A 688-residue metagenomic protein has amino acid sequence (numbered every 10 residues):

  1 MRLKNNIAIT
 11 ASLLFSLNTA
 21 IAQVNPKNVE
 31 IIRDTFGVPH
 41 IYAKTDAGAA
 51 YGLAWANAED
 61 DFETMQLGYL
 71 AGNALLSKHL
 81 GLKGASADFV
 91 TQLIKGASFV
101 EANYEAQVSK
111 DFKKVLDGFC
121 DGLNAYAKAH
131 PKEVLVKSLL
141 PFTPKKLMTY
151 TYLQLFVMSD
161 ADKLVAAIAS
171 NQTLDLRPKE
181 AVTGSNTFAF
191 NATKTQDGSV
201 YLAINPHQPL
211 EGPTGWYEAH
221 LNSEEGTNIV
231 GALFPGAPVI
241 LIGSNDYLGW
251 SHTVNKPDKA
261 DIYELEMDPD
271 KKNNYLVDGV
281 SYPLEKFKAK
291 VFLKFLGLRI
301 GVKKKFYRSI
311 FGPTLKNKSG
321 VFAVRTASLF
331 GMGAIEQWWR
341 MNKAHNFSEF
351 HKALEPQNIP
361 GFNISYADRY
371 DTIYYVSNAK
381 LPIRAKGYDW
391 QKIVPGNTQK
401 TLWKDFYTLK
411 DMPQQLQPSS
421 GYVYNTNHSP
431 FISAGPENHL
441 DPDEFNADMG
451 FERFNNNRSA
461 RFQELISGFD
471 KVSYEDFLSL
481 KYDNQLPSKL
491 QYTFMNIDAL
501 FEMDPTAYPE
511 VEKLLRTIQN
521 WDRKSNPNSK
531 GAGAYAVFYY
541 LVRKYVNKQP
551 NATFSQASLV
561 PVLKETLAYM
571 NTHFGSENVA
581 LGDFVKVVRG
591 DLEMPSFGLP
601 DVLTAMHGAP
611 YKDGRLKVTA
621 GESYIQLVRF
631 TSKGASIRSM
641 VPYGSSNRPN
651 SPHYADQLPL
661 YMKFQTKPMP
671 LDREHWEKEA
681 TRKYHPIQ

Functional and structural regions predicted by a protein language model:
M1-V24: Bacterial Sec-dependent N-terminal signal peptides
Q23-M495, D504-A507, R516-Q688: C-terminal/peripheral segments of proteins
